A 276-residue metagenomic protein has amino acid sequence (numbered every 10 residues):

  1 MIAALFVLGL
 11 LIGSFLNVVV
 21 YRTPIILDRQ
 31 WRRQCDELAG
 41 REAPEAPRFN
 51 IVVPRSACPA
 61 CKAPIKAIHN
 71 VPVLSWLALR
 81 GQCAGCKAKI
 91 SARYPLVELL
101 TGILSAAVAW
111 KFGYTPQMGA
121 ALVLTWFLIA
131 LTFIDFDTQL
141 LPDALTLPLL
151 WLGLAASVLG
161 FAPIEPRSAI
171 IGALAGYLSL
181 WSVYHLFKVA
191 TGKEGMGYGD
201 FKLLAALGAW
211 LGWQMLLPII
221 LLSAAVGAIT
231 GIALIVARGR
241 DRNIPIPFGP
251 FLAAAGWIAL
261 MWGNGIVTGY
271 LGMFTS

Functional and structural regions predicted by a protein language model:
M1-F15, Y21, S105, A109 (+2 more regions): Hydrophobic alpha-helical transmembrane segments
L5, Q117-V226, T268-S276: Functional transmembrane core segments of multi-pass inner-membrane proteins
S14, V18, A106, G176-W181 (+4 more regions): Transmembrane alpha-helical segments of multi-pass membrane transport proteins and ion-pumping complexes
N17-R22, R80-G85, L128-T138, W181-E194 (+1 more regions): C-terminal ends of transmembrane helices
T23-R93, F248: Membrane-proximal soluble regions of multi-pass membrane proteins
S91-L99, D143-L145: Select subsegments of transmembrane alpha-helices in polytopic membrane proteins, especially boundary-proximal
Y198-G199, A233-I258: Interfacial loop-to-transmembrane junctions
Q214-I244: Conserved post-catalytic alpha-helical subdomain immediately downstream of the catalytic base and nucleotide-binding
